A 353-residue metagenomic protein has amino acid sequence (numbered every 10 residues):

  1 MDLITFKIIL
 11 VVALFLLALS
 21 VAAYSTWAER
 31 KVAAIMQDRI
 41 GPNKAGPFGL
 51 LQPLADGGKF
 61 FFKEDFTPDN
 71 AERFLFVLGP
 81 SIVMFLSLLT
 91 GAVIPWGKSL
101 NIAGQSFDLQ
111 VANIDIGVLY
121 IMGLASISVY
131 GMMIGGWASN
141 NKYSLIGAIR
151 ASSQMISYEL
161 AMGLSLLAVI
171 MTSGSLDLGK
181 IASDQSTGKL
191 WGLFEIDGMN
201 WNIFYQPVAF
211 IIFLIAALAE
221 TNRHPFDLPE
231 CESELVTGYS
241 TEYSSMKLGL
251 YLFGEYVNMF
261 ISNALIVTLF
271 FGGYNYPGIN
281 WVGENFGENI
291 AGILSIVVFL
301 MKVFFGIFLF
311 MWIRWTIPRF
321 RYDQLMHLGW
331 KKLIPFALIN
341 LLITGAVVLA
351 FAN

Functional and structural regions predicted by a protein language model:
M1-N353: Selective transmembrane helix interface/packing segments
